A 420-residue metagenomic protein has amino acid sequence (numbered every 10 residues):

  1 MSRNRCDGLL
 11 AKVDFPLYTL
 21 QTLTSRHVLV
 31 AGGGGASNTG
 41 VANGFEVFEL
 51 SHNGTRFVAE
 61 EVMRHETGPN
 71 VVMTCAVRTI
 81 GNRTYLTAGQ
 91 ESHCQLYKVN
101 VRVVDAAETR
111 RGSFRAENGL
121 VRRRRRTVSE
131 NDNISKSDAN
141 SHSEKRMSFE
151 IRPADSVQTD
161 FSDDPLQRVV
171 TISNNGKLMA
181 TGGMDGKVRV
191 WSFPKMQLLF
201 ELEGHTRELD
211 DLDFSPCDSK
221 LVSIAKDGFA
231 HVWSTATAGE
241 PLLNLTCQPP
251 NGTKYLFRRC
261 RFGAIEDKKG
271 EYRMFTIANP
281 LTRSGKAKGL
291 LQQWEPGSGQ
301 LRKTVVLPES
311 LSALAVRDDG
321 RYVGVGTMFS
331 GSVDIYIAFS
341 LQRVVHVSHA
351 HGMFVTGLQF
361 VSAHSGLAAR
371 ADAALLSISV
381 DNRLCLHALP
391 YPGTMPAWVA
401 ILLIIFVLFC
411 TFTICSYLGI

Functional and structural regions predicted by a protein language model:
S2-L10, A31-H65, Q95-S113, A139-R146: Beta-propeller domains
L9-A11, R64-E66, S156-F161, L199-G204 (+4 more regions): Short C-terminal beta-strands that terminate individual repeats in beta-propeller domains, predominantly WD40 blades
P16, V71, P165-L166, N175 (+6 more regions): WD40/WD-repeat beta-propeller blade-loop signature
T22-S25, A76-R83, V170-K177, L212-S219 (+3 more regions): Loop/turn segments within WD40 beta-propeller blades
G32-G34, V41, G89-E91, G182-D185 (+4 more regions): Conserved strand-to-loop turn within each blade of WD40 beta-propeller repeats
G40-A42, E46-E49, C94-V99, V188-W191 (+4 more regions): WD40-repeat beta-propellers
D334-F339, H346-M395: Juxtamembrane amphipathic/hinge helix adjacent to a transmembrane helix
Y391-I420: C-terminal single-pass membrane-anchor helix
